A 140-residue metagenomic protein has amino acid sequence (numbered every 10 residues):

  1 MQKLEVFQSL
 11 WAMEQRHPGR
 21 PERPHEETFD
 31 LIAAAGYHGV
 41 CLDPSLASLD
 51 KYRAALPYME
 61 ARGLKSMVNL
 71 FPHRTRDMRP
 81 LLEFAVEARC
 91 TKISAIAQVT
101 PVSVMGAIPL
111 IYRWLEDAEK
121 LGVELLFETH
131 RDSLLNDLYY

Functional and structural regions predicted by a protein language model:
M1-V86, C90-T91: N-terminal pre-domain/capping segments
Y58, R62-Y140: Active-site acidic/histidine proton-transfer and metal-coordination neighborhood in alpha/beta enzyme cores
